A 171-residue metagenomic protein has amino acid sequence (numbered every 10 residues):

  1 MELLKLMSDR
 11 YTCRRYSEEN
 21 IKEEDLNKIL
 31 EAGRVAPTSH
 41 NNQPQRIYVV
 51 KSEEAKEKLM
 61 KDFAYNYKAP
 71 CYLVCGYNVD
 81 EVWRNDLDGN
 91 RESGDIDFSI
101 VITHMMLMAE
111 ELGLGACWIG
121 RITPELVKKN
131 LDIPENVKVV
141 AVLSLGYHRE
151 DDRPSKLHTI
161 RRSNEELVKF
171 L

Functional and structural regions predicted by a protein language model:
M1-L171: Acidic, surface-exposed loops and disordered segments
